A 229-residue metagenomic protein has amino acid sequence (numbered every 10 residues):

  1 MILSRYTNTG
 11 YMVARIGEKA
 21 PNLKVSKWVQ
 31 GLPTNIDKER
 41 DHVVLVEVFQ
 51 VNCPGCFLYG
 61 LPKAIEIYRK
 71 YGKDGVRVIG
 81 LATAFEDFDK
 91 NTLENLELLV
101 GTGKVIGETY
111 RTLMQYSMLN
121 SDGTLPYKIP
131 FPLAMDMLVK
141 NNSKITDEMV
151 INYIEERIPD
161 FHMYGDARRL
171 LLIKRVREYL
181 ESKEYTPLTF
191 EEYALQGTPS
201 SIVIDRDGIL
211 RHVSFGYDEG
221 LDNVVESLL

Functional and structural regions predicted by a protein language model:
I2-D37, N141, R175-E178: N-terminal "domain-start" segment that seeds a small globular fold
T7-V13, L119-S121, P187-E191: Short, P/G- and charge-enriched loop/turn segments at secondary-structure junctions
G17, K73, E192-L195: Alpha-helix termination/capping residues and helix-transition junctions
N22-L45, I65-Y71, F190: A short beta-strand-turn-helix
T34-G60, A64, R77-A82: Short active-site neighborhood of thiol/selenol oxidoreductases, capturing the structured segment around
N52-P54, E86, D218: Short acidic, S/G/P-rich loop/turn micro-motifs used as interaction or catalytic elements
Y59, D122-P130, M135-E226: Thiol/disulfide oxidoreductase modules built on the thioredoxin-like
Y59-V150, Y164: Structural microenvironment flanking redox-active thiols in thiol-disulfide oxidoreductases
